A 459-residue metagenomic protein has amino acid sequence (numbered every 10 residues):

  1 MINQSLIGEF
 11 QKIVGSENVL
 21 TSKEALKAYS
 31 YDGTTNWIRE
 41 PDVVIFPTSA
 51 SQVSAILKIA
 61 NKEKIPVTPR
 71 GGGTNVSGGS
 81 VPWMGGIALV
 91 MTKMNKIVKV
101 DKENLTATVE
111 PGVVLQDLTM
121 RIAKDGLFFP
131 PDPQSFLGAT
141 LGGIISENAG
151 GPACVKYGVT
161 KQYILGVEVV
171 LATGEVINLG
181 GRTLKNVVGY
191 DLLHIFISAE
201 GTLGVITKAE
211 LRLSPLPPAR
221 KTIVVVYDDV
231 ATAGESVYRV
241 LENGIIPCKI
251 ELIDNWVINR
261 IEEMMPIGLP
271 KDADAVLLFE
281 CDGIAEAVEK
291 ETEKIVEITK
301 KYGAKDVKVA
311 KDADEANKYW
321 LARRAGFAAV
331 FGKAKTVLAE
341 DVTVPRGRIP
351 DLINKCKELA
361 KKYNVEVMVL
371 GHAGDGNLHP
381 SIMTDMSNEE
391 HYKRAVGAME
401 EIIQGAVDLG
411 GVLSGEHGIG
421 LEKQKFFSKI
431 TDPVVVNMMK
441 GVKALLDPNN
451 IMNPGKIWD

Functional and structural regions predicted by a protein language model:
M1-G33, K62-I65, I298-A316, D408-L413 (+1 more regions): N-terminal accessory segments
M1-K58, N75-L105, V257-P266, A313-D341 (+1 more regions): N-terminal flexible segment immediately upstream of the FAD-binding catalytic core in FAD-dependent oxidoreductases
T21-K27, P215, K221-A398, G405 (+1 more regions): C-terminal substrate-recognition/cap domain of FAD-linked oxidoreductases
E24, G71-T74, M94, Q134 (+2 more regions): Short, ordered loop/turn segments at secondary-structure junctions
V76, L141, L252-E262, K308-A322 (+2 more regions): Short proline/glycine- and acidic-rich turn/helix-capping motifs at secondary-structure junctions
K96-E251: FAD-binding subdomain of flavoenzyme oxidoreductases
E175, Q424-D459: Activity-critical C-terminal alpha-helical subdomain
